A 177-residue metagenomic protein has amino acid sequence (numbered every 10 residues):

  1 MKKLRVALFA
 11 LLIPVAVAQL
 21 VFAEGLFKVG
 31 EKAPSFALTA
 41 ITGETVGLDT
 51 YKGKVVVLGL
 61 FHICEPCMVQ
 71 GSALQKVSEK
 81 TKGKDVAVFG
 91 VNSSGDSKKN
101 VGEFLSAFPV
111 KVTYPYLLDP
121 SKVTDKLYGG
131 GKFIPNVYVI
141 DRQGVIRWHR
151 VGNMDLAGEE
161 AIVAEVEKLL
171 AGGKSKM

Functional and structural regions predicted by a protein language model:
M1-F9, I13: Bacterial N-terminal signal peptides that target proteins for export
R5, A16-S35, S175-M177: N-proximal helix/coil linker or "cap" segments that precede and/or mark the start of modular domains
A37-V56: A short beta-strand-turn-helix
T45, P66, V145-I146: Hydrophobic "anchor" residues
V57-L58, V88: Hydrophobic beta-strand anchors of alpha/beta hydrolase catalytic cores
G59-K76: Conserved redox-active cysteine motifs that mediate thiol-disulfide chemistry, especially di-cysteine Cys-X(1-2)-Cys
F89, L105-N136, I140-R142: Short, internal strand/loop/helix patches that form the active-site neighborhood or redox-interaction surface
N136-M177: Thiol-/selenol-based redox modules, centered on thioredoxin-like and closely related oxidoreductase domains
